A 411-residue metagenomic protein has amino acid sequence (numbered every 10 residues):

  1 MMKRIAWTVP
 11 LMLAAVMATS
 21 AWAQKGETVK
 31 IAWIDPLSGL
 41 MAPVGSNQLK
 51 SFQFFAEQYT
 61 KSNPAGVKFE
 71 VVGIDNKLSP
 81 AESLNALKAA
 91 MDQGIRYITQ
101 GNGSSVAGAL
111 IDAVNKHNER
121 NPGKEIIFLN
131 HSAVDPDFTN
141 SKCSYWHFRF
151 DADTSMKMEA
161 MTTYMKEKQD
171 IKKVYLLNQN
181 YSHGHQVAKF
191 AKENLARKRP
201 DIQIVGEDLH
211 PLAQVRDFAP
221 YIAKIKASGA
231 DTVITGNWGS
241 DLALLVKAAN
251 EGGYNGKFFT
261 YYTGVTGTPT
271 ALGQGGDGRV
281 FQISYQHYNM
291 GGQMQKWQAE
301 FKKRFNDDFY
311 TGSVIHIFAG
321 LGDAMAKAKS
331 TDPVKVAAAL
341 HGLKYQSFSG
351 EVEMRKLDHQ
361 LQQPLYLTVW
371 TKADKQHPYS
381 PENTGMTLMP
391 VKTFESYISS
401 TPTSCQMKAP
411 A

Functional and structural regions predicted by a protein language model:
M1-K30, D92, S404, K408-A411: Short, low-complexity disordered leader/linker segments with a strong preference for bacterial N-terminal type II
A21-W33, S62-K68, K166-K172: Immediate post-signal peptide segment of exported/extracytoplasmic ligand-binding proteins
T28, A32-Q53, I74-A81, N102-G103 (+2 more regions): Extracytoplasmic "Venus flytrap"
T28, P43-N47, Q58, S62-F138 (+2 more regions): Beta-alpha junction/loop-to-helix N-cap segments that form part of ligand/metal-binding clefts
A65, A326-A339: Short, charged, surface-exposed loops that flank catalytic or proteolytic processing sites
A81-N85, P136-D137, Y145-G253, H287-K296: Extracellular/periplasmic Venus flytrap/periplasmic-binding protein
A90-S104, N121-H131, K173-N178, G229-G239 (+4 more regions): Periplasmic-binding protein-like
S144, V246-F318, A326-T331, D374 (+1 more regions): Extracellular/periplasmic periplasmic-binding protein-like sensory domains
